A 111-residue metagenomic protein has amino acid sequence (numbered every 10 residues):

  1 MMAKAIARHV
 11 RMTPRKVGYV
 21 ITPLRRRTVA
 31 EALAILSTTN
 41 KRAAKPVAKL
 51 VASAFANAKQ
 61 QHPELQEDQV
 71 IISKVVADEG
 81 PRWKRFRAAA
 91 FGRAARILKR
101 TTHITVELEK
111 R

Functional and structural regions predicted by a protein language model:
M1-A77, K99-R111: Ribosome large-subunit tunnel/peptidyl-transferase-proximal elements
R82-A88, G92-R100: C-terminal structural segments of small proteins and small subunits
